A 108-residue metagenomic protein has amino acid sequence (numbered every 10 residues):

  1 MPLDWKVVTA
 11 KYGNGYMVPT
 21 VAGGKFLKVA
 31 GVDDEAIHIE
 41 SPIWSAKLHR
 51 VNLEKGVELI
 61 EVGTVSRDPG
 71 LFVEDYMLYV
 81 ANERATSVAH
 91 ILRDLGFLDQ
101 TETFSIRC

Functional and structural regions predicted by a protein language model:
M1-L53: Long, low-complexity, charged/polar intrinsically disordered regions in eukaryotic proteins
V8, G63, Q100-E102: Intrinsically disordered/low-complexity terminal segments and short unstructured peptides
N14-G15, G63-S66, L95: Surface-exposed polar/charged interaction patches
K47, V51-Y79: Short acidic, hydrophobic short linear motifs in intrinsically disordered regions
L78-D94, Q100: Short amphipathic alpha-helical interaction segments
T103-C108: Short, cationic-aromatic polyanion-contact patches
